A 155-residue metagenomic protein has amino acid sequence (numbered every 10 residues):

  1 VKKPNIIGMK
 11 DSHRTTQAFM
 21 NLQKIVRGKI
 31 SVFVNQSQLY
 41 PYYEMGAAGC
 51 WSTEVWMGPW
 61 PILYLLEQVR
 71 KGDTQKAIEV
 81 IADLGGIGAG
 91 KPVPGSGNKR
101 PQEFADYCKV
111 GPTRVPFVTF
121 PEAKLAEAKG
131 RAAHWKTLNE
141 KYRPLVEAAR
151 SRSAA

Functional and structural regions predicted by a protein language model:
V1-P92: Catalytic alpha/beta core domains of metabolic enzymes, predominantly
Y43-M45, D83-V118: Conserved short secondary-structure transition element at the edge of the structured enzyme core that lines
P61, V80, P94, K124-R131: Alpha-helical structural motif
T74-V80, P94-G97, K141-A148: Flexible, glycine/charged-enriched surface loops at secondary-structure junctions
C108-A149: Flexible C-terminal active-site loop/helix
